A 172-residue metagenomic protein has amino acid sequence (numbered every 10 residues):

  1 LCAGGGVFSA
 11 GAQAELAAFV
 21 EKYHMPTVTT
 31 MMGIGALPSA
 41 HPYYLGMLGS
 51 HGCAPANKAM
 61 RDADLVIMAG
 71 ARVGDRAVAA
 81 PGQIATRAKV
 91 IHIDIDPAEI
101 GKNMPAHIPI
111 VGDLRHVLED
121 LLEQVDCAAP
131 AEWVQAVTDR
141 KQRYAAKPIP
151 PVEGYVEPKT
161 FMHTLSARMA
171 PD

Functional and structural regions predicted by a protein language model:
C2-A63, A167-D172: Anionic-ligand anchoring segments at beta-strand to alpha-helix junctions in alpha/beta enzyme folds, i.e., glycine
V7, A98-E99, Y144-K147: A short, flexible beta-alpha/helix-coil linker loop
V7-A10, P105-I108, P148-V156: Generic amphipathic alpha-helical segments used as scaffolds and interaction surfaces in large, multi-domain proteins
A10, A17, N57, G112-R115 (+2 more regions): Conserved structured core elements
A14-A18, Y23, A106, V117-E119 (+2 more regions): Conserved catalytic alpha/beta core of Sir2/sirtuin-type deacylases, generalized to analogous enzyme cores that bind
E21-M25, L65, E123-A131, Q142 (+2 more regions): Generic secondary-structure signature for well-ordered alpha-helical cores
G33-V137: Glycine-rich, acidic loop regions that bind phosphate or pyrophosphate groups
T138-D172: Active-site diphosphate/adenylate-binding microenvironment
